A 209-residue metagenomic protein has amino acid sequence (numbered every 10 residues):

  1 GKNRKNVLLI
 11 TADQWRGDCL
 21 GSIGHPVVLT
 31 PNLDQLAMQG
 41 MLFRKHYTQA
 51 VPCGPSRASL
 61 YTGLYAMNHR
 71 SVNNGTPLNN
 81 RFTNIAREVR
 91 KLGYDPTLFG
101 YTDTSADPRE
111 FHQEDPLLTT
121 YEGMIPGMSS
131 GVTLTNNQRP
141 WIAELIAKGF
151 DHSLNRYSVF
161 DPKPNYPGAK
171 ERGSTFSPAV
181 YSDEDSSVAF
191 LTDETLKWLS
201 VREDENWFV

Functional and structural regions predicted by a protein language model:
G1-V209: Formylglycine-dependent sulfatase
